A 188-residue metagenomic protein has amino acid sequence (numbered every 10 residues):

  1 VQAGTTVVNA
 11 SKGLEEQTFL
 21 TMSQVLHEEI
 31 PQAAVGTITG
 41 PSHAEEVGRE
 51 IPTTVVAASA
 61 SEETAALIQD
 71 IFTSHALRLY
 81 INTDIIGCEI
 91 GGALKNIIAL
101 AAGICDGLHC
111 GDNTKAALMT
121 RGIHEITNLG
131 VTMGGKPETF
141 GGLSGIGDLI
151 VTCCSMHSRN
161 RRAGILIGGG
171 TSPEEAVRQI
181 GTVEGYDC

Functional and structural regions predicted by a protein language model:
V1-P52, I68: Rossmann-like NAD(P)(H) cofactor-binding subdomain of soluble oxidoreductases
T5-V7, N82, S172-E175: Glycine/charged-rich beta-loop-alpha catalytic/anionic-binding loops adjacent to active sites
N9, G36-T39, V56-S59, A101 (+1 more regions): Short beta-strand segments
G13, S59, C154: Conserved residues at beta->alpha junctions
L14-E16, C88-E89, T182-E184: Short, small-residue-enriched loops and turns at beta-alpha junctions that line or gate enzyme active sites
F19-S23, A65, I97, N160 (+1 more regions): A general structural signal for well-ordered alpha-helical segments in protein cores
V25-A33, P52-T139: Internal alpha-helical scaffold of NAD(P)-dependent oxidoreductase catalytic cores
K95, A102-D106, V131-G141, G145-C188: NAD(P)-dependent Rossmann-like dehydrogenase/reductase catalytic/cofactor-binding core
